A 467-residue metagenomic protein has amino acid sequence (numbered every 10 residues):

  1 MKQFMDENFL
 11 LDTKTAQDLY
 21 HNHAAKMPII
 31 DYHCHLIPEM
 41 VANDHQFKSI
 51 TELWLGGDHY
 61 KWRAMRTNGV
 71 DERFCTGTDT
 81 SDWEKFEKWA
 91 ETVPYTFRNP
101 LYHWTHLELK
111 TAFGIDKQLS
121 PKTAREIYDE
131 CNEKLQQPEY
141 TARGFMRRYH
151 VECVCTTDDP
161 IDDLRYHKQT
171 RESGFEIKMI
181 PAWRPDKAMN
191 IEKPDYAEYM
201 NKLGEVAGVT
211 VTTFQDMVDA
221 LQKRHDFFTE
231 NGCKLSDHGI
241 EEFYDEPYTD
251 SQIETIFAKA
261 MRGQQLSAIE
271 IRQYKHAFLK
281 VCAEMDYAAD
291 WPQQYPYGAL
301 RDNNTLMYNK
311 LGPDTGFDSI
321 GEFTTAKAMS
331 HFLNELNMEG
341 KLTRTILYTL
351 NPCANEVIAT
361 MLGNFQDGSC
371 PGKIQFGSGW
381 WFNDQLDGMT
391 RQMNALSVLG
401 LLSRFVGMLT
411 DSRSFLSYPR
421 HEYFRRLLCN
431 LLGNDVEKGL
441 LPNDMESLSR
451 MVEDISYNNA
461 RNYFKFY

Functional and structural regions predicted by a protein language model:
K2-A289, K341-T343, L347-P352, E356-A359 (+1 more regions): Metal-cofactor-binding active-site regions of metalloenzymes
S267-A268, F317-F323: A short acidic, glycine-rich active-site loop that binds or catalyzes chemistry on phosphate/adenosine moieties
Q293-Y295: C-terminal amphipathic alpha-helical interaction region
N304: Hard-cation-handling environments
Y308-G316: Short glycine/proline- and charge-enriched loop/turn segments that cap or connect secondary-structure elements
F323-M329: Divalent-cation-assisted or electrostatically stabilized phosphate/pyrophosphate-binding catalytic cores
F332-M338: Short, basic/hydrophobic alpha-helical segments
